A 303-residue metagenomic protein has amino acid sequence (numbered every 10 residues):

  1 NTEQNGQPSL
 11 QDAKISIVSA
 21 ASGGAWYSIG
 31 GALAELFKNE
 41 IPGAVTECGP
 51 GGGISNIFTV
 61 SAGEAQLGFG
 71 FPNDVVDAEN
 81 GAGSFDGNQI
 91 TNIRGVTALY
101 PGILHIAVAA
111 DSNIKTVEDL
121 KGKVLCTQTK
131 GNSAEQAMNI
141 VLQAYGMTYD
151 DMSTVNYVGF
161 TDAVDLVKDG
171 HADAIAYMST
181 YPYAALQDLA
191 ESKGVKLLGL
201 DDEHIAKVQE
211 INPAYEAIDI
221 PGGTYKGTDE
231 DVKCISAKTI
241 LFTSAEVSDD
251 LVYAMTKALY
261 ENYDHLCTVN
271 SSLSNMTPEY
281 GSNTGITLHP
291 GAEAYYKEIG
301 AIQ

Functional and structural regions predicted by a protein language model:
N1-K14: Short, low-complexity disordered leader/linker segments with a strong preference for bacterial N-terminal type II
D12, I41-G43, G52-S55, A62 (+4 more regions): Extracytoplasmic
K14-E40, A44, G102-D169, S282 (+1 more regions): Bilobed "Venus flytrap"/periplasmic-binding protein-like clamshell domains and structurally analogous long
G31-E35, G49-G87, T161-L166, Y181-A190: Pocket-flanking alpha-helical
A34-P42, S61-A65, N80, D111 (+6 more regions): Sec-exported extracytoplasmic/periplasmic mature domains
P72, A82-S84, S112, Y149-L241 (+1 more regions): Pocket-lining segment of extracytoplasmic ligand-binding domains
D77-G81, N92-A98: Short beta-strand-centered segments that line the small-molecule binding cleft or hinge of alpha/beta clamshell
V232-Q303: Segments of small-molecule ligand-sensing domains
